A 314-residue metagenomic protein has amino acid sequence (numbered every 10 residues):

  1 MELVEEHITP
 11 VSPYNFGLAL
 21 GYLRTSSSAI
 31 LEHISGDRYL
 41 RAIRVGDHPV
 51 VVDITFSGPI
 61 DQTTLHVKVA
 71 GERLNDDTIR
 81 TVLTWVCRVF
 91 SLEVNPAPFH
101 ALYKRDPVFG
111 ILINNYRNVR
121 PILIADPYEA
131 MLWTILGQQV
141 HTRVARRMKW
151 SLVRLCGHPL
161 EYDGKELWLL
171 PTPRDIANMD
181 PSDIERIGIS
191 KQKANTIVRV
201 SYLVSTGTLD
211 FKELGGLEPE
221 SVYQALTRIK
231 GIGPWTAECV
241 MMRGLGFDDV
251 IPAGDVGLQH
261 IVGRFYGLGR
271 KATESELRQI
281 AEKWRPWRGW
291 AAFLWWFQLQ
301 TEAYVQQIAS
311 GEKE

Functional and structural regions predicted by a protein language model:
M1-E314: HhH-family (HhH-GPD) DNA N-glycosylase catalytic core used in base-excision repair
